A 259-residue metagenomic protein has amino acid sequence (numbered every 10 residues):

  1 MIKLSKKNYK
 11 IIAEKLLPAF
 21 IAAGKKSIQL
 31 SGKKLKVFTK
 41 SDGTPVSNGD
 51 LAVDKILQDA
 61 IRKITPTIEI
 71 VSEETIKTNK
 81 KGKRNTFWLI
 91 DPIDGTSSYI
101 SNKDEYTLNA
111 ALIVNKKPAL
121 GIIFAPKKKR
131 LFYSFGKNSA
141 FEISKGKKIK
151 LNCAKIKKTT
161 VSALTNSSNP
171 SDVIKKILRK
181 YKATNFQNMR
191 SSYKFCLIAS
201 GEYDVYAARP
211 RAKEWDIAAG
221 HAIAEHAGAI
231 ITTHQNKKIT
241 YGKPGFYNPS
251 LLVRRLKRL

Functional and structural regions predicted by a protein language model:
M1-F20, K175-K180, F195-L259: Oxyanion/phosphate-interacting regions
M1-I93, K176-K180: N-terminal subdomain of lithium-sensitive/metallo-dependent phosphomonoesterases centered on the IMPase/IPPase/PAP
S27, D50, I61, T96 (+6 more regions): Residue-level signal for inorganic ion chemistry
E69, K182-N185, I230: Conserved beta-strand segments of alpha/beta enzyme cores
S72-E74, R190, Q235: Short loop/edge segments at beta-strand edges and connector loops that shape dinucleotide/nucleotide cofactor-binding
G82-F141: DPxDG-like acidic metal-binding loop motif
N138-I149, I230, K257-L259: Short helix-loop capping/hinge motifs at secondary-structure junctions, enriched in acidic/polar residues
L151-I174, Y181-M189: Short loop->beta-strand "edge-of-pocket" segments that line small-molecule binding or catalytic clefts across diverse
